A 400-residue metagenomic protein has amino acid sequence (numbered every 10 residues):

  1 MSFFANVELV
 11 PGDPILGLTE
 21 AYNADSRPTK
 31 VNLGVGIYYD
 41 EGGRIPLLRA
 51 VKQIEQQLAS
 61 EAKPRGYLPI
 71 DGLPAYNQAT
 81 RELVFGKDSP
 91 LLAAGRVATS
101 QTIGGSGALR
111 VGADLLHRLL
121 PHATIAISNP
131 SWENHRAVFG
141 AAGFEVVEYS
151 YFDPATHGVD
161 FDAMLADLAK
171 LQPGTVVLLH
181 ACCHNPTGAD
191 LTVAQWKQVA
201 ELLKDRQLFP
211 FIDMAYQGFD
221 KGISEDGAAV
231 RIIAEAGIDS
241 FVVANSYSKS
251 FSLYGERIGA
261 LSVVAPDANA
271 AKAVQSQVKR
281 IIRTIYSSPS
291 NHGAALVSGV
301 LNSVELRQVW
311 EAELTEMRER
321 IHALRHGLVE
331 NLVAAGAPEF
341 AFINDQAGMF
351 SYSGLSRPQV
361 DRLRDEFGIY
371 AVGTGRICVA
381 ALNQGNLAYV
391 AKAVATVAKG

Functional and structural regions predicted by a protein language model:
S2-G72, A79-E82, G86, T284 (+2 more regions): N-terminal "arm"/small-domain region of PLP-dependent enzymes with the aminotransferase-like
L33, V146, P210, Y370-A371: Hydrophobic beta-strand scaffold residues
Q57, A62-K204, G218-F219, G227-R231 (+3 more regions): Conserved core of the PLP fold type I
V176, F209, F241-V242: Hydrophobic "anchor" residues on beta-strands that sit immediately upstream of conserved functional sites
A228-A273: Active-site PLP attachment segment
Q275-A294, V300-V329: Structural signature of PLP-dependent enzymes
E311-E366: Conserved PLP-binding catalytic core of the aspartate aminotransferase-like
